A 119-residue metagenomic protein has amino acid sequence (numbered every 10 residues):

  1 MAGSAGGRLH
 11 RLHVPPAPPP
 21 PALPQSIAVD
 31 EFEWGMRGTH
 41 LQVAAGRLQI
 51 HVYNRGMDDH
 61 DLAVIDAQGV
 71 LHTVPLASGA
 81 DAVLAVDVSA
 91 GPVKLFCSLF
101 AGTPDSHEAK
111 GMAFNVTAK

Functional and structural regions predicted by a protein language model:
M1-R11: Secretory targeting and sorting signals
L9-A28, G35, M57, L76-K119: Extracellular/periplasmic metallocenter environments
W34, G46-I50: Structural beta-strand segments of beta-rich domains
G35-Q42: Short beta-strand segments of immunoglobulin-like
L48, D58-L62: Short beta-strand/loop motifs in extracellular/secreted proteins, especially within beta-sandwich accessory domains
V52-G56: Asparagine-centered strand-capping/turn motif at beta-strand->loop junctions
D61, Q68-P75: Surface-exposed loop/edge segments in extracytoplasmic proteins
A67-V70, T117-K119: Short edge-strand/loop segments of extracellular domains
